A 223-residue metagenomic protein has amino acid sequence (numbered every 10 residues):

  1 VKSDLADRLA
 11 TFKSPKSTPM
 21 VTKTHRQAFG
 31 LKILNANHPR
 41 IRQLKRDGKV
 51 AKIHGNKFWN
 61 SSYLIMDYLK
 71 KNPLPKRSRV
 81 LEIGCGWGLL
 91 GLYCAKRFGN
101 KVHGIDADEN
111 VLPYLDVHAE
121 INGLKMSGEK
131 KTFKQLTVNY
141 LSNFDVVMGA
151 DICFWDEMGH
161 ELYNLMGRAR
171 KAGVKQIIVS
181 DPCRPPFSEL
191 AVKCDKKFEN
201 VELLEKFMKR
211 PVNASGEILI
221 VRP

Functional and structural regions predicted by a protein language model:
V1-P223: S-adenosylmethionine-dependent methyltransferases
